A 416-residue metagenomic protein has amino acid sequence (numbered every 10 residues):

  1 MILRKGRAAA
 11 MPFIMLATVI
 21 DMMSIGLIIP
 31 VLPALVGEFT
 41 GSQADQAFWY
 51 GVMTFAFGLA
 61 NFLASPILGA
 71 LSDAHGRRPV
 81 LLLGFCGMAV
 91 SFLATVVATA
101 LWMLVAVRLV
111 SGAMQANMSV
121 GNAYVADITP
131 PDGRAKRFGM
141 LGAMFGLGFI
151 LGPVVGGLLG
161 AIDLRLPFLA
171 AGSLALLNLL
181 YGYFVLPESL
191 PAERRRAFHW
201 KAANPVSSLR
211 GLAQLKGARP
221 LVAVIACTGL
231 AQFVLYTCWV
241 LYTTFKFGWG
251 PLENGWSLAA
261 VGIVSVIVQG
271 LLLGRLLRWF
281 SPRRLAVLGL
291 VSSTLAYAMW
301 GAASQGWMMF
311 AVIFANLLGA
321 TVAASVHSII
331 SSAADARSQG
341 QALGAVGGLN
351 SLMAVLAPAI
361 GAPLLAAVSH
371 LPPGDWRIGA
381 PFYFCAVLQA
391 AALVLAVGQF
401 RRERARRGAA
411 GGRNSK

Functional and structural regions predicted by a protein language model:
M1-A8, P187-V224, K246, R413-K416: Juxtamembrane intracellular "pre-TM" segments in multi-pass secondary transporters
V31-A47, T237-N254: Short amphipathic helix-loop junctions that connect adjacent transmembrane helices in Major Facilitator Superfamily/SLC
F62-L101: Conserved MFS/SLC helix-loop-helix module at the cytosolic interface between two early adjacent transmembrane helices
A64-G76, V268-P282: Helix-to-loop junctions at the C-terminal end of transmembrane segments in multipass secondary transporters
G76, V97-W102, M114, G248 (+1 more regions): Helix-breaking motifs and short loop linkers at transmembrane-helix boundaries and internal kinks in secondary membrane
V107-G146: Cytoplasmic helix-loop-helix junction between adjacent transmembrane helices in 12-TM secondary transporters
G160-S173, L365-Q389: A membrane-interface helix-boundary motif in multi-pass transporters
R283-V326: C-terminal transmembrane helical hairpin of 12-TM major facilitator-type secondary transporters
